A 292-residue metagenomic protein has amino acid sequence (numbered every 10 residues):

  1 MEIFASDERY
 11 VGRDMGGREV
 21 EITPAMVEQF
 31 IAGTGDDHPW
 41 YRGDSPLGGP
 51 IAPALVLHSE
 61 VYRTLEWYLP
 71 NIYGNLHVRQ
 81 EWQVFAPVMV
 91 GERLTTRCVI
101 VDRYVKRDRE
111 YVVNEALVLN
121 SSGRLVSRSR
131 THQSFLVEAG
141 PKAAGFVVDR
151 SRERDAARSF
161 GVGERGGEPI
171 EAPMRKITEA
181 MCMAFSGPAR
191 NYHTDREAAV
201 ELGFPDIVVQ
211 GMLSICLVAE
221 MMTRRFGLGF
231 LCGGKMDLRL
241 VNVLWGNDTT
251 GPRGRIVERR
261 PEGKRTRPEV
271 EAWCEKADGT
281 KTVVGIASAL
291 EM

Functional and structural regions predicted by a protein language model:
M1-R79, G140-C232: Hot-dog-fold acyl-thioester-processing enzymes
M1-Y10, R79, V84-P169, L240 (+1 more regions): HotDog/MaoC-like acyl-thioester-processing domains
S45-G48, A116, L238: Short, glycine/charge-rich beta-strand/loop segments that flank catalytic centers and engage negatively charged groups
G233-D237: A conserved acidic, glycine/proline-rich C-terminal tail/linker
